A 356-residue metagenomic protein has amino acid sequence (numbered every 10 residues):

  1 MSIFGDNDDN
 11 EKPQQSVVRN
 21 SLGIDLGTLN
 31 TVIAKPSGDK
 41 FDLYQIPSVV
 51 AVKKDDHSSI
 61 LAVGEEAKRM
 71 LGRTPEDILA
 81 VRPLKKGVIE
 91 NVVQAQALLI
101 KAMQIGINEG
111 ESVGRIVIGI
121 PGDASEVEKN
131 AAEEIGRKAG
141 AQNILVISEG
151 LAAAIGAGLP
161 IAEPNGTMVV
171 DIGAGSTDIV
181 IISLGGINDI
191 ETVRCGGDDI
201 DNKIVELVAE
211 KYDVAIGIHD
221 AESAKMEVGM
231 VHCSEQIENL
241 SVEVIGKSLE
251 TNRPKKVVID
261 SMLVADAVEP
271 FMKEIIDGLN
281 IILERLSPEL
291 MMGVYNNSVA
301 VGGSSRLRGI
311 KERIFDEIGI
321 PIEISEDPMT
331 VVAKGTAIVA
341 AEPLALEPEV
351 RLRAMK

Functional and structural regions predicted by a protein language model:
M1-V169, I182-S298, S305-V332, A337-K356: Nucleotide/phosphate-binding catalytic cleft detector across ATP-hydrolyzing and phosphate-transferring enzymes
G173-A174: C-terminal, charged low-complexity interaction regions
